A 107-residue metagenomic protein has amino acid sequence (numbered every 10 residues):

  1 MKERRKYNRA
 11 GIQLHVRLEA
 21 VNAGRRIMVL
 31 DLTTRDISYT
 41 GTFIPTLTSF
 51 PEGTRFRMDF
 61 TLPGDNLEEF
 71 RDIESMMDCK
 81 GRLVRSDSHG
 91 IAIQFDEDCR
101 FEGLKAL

Functional and structural regions predicted by a protein language model:
M1-I37, T46-S49, L107: N-terminal helix initiation/capping motif
K6-A10, R26, D72-S75, L83-R85: A generic structural micro-feature
R17-E19, D59-D65: Generic short beta-strand segments
A23, C79-R82, S88-L107: C-terminal output/interaction extensions
I44-S49, D96-D98: A structural micro-motif recognizing beta-strand termini and the immediately following turn/loop segments
P63-E74: Short, Lys/Arg- and Gly-enriched loop/turn segments at beta-strand edges
